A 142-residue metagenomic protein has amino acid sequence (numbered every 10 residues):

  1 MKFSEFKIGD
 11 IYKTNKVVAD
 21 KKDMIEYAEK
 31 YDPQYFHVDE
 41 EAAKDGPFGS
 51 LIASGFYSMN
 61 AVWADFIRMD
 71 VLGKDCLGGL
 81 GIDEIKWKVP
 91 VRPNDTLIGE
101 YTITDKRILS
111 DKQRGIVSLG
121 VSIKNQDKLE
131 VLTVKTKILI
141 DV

Functional and structural regions predicted by a protein language model:
M1-G81: Hot-dog-fold acyl-thioester-processing enzymes
M1-I8, P90-V142: HotDog/MaoC-like acyl-thioester-processing domains
K13-V18, K86, K137-L139: Generic structural detector for well-ordered beta-strands
S54-A61, V89-L97: Short, charged low-complexity intrinsically disordered segments located at boundaries of structured domains
I82-K88: Short structured motifs
